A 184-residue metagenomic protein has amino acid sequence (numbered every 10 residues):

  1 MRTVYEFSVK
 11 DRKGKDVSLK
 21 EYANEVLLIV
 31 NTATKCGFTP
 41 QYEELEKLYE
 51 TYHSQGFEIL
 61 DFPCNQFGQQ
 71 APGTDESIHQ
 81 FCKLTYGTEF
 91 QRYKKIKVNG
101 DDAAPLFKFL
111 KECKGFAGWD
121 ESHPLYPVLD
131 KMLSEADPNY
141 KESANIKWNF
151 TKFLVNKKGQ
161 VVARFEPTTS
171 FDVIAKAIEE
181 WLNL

Functional and structural regions predicted by a protein language model:
M1-K20: N-terminal "domain-start" segment that seeds a small globular fold
V4, T74-D75: Positively charged, polar, low-complexity stretches
E25-L27, T34-P63, C82-Y86: Conserved helix-turn-beta segment immediately C-terminal to the redox Cys motif in thioredoxin-like folds
H53-G73, E89-G100: Thiol-based oxidoreductase modules, predominantly thioredoxin-like and allied folds used for disulfide exchange
F81-K83, G87-T168: Thiol/selenol-based redox catalytic cores and closely related redox-interacting motifs
V162-L184: Non-catalytic, surface beta->alpha helical segment in thiol-disulfide oxidoreductase systems
